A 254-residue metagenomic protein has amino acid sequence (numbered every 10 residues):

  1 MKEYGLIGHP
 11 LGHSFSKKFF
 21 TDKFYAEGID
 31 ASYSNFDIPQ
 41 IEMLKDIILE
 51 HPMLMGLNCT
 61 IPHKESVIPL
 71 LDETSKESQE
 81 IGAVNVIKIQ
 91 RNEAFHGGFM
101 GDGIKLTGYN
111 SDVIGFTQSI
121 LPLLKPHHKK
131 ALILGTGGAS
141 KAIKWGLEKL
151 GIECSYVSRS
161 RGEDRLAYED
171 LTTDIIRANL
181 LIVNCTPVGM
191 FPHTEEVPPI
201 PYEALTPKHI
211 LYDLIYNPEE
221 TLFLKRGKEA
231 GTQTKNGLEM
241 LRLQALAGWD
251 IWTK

Functional and structural regions predicted by a protein language model:
K2-L123: Phosphate/diphosphate ligand-binding glycine-rich loop within oxidoreductases
G8, N110-V113, I120, L124 (+2 more regions): Glycine-rich adenosine-cofactor-binding loop
S34, L132, S155: Conserved beta-strand positions in the Rossmann-like core of class I SAM-dependent methyltransferases
C59-S66, A139, P187-M190, N217: Short glycine-rich anion-binding loops that position phosphate/pyrophosphate groups of nucleotides and phosphorylated
Q118, Q233-K254: Active-site capping/gating segments
K149-A167: NAD(P)-binding Rossmann-fold cofactor-contacting core
D164-K235, E239: Rossmann-like adenosine-cofactor binding region
